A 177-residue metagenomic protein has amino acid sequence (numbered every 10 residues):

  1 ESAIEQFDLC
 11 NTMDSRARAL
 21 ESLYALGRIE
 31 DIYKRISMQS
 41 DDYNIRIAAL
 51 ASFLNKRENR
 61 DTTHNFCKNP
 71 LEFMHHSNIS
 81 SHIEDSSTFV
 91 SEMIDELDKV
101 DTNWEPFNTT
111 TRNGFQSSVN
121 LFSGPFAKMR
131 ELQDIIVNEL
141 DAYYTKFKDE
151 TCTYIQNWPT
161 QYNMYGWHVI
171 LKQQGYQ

Functional and structural regions predicted by a protein language model:
E1-R57: Alpha-helical protein-protein interaction scaffolds
A25-I29, F53-N78: Jelly-roll (double-stranded beta-helix
I47, I136, G166-H168: Generic structural hydrophobic/aromatic packing signal, biased to beta-strands
A51, R57-E58, K146-K148, I155 (+1 more regions): Peripheral/terminal regions associated with large enzymatic or DNA-binding modules
S52-E58, V90, L97: Alpha-helical scaffold segments of alpha-solenoid architecture
H64-I155: Non-heme Fe(II)/2-oxoglutarate
D141, Y165-Q177: Conserved short histidine dyad/triad with adjacent acidic residue
N157-M164: Hydrophobic beta-strand-centered segment that forms part of the acyl-chain substrate-binding groove
